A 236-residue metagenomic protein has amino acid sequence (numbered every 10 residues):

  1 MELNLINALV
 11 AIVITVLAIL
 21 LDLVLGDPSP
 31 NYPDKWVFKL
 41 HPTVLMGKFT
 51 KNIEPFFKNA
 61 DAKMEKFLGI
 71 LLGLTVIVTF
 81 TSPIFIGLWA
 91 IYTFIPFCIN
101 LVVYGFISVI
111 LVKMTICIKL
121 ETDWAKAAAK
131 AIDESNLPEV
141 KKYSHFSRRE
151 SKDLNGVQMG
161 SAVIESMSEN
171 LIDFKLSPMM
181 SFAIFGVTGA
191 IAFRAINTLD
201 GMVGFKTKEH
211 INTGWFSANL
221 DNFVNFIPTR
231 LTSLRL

Functional and structural regions predicted by a protein language model:
M1-I191, G204-L236: Hydrophobic alpha-helical transmembrane segments
N197: Substrate/ligand-engaging "lid" and interaction regions
G201: Glycine-rich phosphate/dinucleotide-binding loop and adjoining beta-alpha-beta core of small-molecule
